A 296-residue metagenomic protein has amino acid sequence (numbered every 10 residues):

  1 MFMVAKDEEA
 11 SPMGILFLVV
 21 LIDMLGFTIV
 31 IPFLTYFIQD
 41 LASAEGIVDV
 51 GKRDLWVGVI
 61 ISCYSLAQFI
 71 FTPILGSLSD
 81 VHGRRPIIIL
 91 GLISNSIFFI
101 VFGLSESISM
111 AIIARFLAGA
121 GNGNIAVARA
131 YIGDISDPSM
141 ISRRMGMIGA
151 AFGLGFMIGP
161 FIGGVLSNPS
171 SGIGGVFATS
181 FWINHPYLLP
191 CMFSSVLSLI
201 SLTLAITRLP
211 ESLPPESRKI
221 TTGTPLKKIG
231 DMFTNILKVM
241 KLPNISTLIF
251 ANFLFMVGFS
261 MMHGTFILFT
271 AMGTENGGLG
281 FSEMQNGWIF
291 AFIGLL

Functional and structural regions predicted by a protein language model:
F2-A10, P210-F250, N276-G278: Juxtamembrane intracellular "pre-TM" segments in multi-pass secondary transporters
E9-L41, K241-M262: Pair of pore-lining "gating" transmembrane helices in MFS-fold secondary transporters
F33-D54, G264-Q285: Short amphipathic helix-loop junctions that connect adjacent transmembrane helices in Major Facilitator Superfamily/SLC
V57-G76, L154, A291-L296: Central cavity-lining transmembrane alpha-helices of secondary-active solute carriers, predominantly the Major
Q68-I108: Conserved MFS/SLC helix-loop-helix module at the cytosolic interface between two early adjacent transmembrane helices
I113-G153: Cytoplasmic helix-loop-helix junction between adjacent transmembrane helices in 12-TM secondary transporters
M145-S171: Glycine-rich segments within core transmembrane alpha-helices of 12-TM secondary carriers
S195-S217: C-terminal membrane-cytosol helix-exit motif in multi-pass small-molecule transporters
